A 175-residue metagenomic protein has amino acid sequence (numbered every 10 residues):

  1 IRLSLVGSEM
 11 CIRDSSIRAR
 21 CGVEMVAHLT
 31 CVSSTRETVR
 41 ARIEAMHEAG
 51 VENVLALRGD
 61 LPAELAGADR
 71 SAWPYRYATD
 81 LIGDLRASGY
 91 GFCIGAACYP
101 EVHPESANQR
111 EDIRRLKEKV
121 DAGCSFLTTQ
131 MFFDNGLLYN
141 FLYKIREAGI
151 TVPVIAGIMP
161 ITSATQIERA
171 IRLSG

Functional and structural regions predicted by a protein language model:
I1-G7, C11-I12: Single conserved hydrophobic/aromatic residue that forms the stacking wall/gate of nucleotide- or nucleobase-binding
M25-E37, G95-E111: Active-site mouth loops of central-metabolism enzymes
M25-L29, V54-A56, I94-C98, V120 (+2 more regions): Hydrophobic faces of well-ordered beta-strands that scaffold small-molecule active sites in alpha/beta enzyme cores
C31-E48, A72-R76: Glycine-rich anion/phosphate-binding loops
T35-A45, I113-R115, Y139-R146, S163-A170: Catalytic cores of alpha/beta
A72-Y99, G149-G175: Active-site pocket-lining/capping segments in soluble small-molecule metabolic enzymes
E105-A122, L127: Active-site glycine-rich loop that binds ribose-phosphate moieties when present
